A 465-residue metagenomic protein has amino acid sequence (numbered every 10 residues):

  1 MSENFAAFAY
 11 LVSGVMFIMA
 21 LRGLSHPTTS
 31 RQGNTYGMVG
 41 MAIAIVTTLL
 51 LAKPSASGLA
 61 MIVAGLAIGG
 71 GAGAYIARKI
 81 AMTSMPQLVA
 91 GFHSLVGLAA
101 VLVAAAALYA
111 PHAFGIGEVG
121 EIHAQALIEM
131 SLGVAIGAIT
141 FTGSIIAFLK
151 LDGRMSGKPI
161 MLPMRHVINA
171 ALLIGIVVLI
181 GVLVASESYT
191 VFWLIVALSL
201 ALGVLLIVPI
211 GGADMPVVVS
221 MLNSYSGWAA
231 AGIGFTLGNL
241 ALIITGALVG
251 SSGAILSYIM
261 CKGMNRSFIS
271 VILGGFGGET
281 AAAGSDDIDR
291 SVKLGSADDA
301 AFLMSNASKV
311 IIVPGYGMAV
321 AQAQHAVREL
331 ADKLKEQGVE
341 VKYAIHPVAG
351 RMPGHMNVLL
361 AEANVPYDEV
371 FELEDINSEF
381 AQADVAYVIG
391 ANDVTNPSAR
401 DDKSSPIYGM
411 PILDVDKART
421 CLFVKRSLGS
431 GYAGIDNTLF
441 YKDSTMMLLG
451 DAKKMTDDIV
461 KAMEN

Functional and structural regions predicted by a protein language model:
M1-G14, L51-G71, A126-F141, E187-L198: Structural signature of hydrophobic alpha-helical transmembrane segments
M16-T29, G70-V89, S144-P159, L202-M215 (+1 more regions): C-terminal ends of transmembrane helices
R31-G40, I62-A64, S84-V96, P159-A170 (+1 more regions): Cytoplasmic-side transmembrane-helix entry/capping segments in multi-pass membrane proteins
T48-V63, Y75-S84, V101-V119, S186: Transmembrane alpha-helix boundary signature
K53, A106-G120, A185-T190, V217 (+1 more regions): Transmembrane helix-loop junctions at the membrane interface of multipass transporters and ion channels
G211, Y225-I269: Mobile "lid/hinge" segments at catalytic clefts and subdomain interfaces of large enzymes
L248-A307: Membrane-interfacial segments at transmembrane helix termini in multi-pass membrane proteins
I288-N465: Structured cytosolic domains appended to multi-pass membrane proteins
